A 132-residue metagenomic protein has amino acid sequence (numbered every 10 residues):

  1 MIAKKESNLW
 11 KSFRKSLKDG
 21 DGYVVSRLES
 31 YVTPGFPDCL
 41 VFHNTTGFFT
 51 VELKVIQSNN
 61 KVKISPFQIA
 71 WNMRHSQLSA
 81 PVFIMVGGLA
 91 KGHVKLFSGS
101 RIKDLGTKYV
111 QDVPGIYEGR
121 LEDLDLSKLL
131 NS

Functional and structural regions predicted by a protein language model:
M1-K5, Y109-V110, S132: Interdomain/boundary linker segments immediately adjacent to catalytic/signaling cores
M1-S30, N44: Acidic-basic catalytic patches of nuclease active cores, encompassing PD-(D/E)XK and other metal-cofactor nuclease
K18, R101, G106-Y109: Structured catalytic cores of enzymes that bind and process phosphorylated ligands/cofactors
G35: Beta-rich catalytic cores
C39-V41, G47-S58: Conserved catalytic cores of phosphodiester-cleaving nucleases, focusing on short active-site segments
Q57-H75: Mg2+/Mn2+-dependent nuclease catalytic core
S76-I102: Nucleic-acid nuclease catalytic cores
D112-S132: Charged phosphate-binding loop/patch that engages nucleotide di/tri-phosphates or the phosphate backbone of nucleic
